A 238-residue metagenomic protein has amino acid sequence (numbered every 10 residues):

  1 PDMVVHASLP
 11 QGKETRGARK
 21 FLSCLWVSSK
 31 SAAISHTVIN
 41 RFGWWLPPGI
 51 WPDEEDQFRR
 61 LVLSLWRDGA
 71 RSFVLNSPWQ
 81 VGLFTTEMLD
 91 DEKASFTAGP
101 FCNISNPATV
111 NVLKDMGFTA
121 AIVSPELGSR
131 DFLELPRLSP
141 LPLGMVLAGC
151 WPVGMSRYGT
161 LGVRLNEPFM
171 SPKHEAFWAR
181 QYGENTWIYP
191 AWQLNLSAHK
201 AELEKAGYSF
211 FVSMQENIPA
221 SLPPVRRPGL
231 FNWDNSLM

Functional and structural regions predicted by a protein language model:
P1-V112, M116-M238: Active-site pocket-lining/capping segments in soluble small-molecule metabolic enzymes
